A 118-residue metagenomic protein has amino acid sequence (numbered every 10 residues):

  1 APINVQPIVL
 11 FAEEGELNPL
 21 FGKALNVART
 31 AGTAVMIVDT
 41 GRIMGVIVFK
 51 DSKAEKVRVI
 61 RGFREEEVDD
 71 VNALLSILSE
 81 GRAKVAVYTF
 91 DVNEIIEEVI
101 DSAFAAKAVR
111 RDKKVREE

Functional and structural regions predicted by a protein language model:
A1-E118: Acidic, Ser/Thr/Pro-enriched low-complexity segments and adjacent helix/loop capping patches that create flexible
